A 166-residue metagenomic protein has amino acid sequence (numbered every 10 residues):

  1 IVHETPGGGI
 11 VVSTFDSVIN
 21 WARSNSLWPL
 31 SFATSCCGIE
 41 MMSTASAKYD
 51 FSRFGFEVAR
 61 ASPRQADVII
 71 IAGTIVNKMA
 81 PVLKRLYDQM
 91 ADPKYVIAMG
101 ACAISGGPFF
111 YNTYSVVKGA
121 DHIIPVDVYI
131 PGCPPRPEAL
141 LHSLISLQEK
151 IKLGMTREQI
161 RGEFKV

Functional and structural regions predicted by a protein language model:
I1-Q65: N-terminal, charge-rich interaction modules
G7-V12, N20, R85-D88, E149-R161: A short, terminal or domain-edge coil/loop segment
D16, A80, K84, L141-Q148: Predominant activation on well-ordered alpha-helical scaffold segments within soluble catalytic domains
M41-Y49, R53-A139: Cofactor-cradling patches in redox/metallo enzymes
G119-V166: C-terminal functional extensions of proteins
